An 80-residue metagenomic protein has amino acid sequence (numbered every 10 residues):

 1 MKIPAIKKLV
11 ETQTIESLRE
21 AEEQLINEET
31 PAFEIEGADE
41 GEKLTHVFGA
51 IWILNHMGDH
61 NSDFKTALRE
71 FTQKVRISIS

Functional and structural regions predicted by a protein language model:
M1-S80: C-terminal alpha-helical interaction appendages
